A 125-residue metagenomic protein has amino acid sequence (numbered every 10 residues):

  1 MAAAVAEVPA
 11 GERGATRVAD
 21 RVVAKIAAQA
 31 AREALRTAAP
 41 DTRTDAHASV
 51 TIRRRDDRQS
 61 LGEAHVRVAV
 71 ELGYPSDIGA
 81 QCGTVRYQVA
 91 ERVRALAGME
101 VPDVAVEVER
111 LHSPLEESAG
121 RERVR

Functional and structural regions predicted by a protein language model:
M1-T84, A95, M99-R125: Contiguous, often N-terminal, cationic amphipathic patches that form binding interfaces
